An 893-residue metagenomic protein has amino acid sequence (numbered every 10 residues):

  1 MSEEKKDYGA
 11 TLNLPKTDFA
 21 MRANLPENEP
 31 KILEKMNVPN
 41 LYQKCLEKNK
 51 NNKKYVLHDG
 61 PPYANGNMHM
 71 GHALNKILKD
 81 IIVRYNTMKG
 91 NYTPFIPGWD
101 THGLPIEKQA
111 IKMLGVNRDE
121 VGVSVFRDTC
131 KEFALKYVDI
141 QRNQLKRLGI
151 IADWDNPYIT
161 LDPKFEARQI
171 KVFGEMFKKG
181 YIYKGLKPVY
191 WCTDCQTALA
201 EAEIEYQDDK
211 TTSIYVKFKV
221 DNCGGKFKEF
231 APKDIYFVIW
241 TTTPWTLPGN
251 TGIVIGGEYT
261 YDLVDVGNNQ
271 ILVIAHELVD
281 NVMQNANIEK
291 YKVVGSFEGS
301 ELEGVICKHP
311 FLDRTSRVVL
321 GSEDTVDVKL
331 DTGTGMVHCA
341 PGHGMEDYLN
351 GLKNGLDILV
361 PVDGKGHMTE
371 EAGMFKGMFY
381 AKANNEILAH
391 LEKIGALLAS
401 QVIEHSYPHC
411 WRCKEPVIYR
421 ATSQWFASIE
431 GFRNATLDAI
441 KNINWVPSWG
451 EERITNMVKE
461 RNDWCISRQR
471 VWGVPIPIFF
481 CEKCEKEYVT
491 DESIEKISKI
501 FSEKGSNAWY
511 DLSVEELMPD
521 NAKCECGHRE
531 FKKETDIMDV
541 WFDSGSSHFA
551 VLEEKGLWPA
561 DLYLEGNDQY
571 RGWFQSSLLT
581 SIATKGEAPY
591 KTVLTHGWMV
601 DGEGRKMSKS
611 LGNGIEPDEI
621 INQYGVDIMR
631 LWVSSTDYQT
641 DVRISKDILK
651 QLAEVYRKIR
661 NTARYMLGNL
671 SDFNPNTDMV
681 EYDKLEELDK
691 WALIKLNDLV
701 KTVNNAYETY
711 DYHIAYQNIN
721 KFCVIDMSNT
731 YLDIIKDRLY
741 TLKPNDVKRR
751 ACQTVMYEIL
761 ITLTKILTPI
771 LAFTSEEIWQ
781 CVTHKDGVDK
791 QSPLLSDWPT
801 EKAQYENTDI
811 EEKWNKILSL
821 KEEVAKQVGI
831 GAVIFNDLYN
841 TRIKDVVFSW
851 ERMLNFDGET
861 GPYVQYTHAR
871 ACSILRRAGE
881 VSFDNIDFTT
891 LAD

Functional and structural regions predicted by a protein language model:
S2-D18, R22-L25, E29-N40, I111-P248 (+13 more regions): Residue patterns forming the tRNA-binding/recognition surfaces of aminoacyl-tRNA synthetases and related DALR
D7-A20, R433, G668-P675, P793 (+5 more regions): Intrinsic disorder at enzyme termini
E47-Q109, T160, Q169, I239-T246 (+7 more regions): N-terminal catalytic cores of NTP/NDP-binding nucleotidyl/phosphoryl-transfer enzymes
N49-N51, L57, Y92-D128, D155-P157 (+1 more regions): NTP-dependent nucleotidyl-transfer catalytic core
D100, T193, A200-E205, F531 (+3 more regions): Acidic, turn-prone loop/beta-hairpin segments
N117-G122, N442, V446-W449, D678-D689 (+4 more regions): Short His/Asp/Glu-rich catalytic/ion-coordination signatures at enzyme active sites or charged loops
P248, G252-I253, Y259-M336, M345-L349: Protease-associated
K329, N354-G366, R470-W472, D491-D641 (+2 more regions): Alpha-helical recognition segments enriched in aromatics with Gly/Pro capping that present substrate-recognition
